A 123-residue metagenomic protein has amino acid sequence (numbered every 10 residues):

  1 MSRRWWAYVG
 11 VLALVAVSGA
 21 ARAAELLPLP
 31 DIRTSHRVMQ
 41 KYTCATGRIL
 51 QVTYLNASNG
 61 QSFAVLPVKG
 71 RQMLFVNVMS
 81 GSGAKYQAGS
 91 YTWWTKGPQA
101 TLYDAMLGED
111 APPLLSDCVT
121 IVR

Functional and structural regions predicted by a protein language model:
M1-V9: Bacterial N-terminal signal peptides that target proteins for export
V9-V17: Bacterial N-terminal signal peptides
A23-L74, G108, L115-R123: N-terminal secretory signal peptides
K69-L107: Mid-chain, structured segments of secreted extracytoplasmic proteins
